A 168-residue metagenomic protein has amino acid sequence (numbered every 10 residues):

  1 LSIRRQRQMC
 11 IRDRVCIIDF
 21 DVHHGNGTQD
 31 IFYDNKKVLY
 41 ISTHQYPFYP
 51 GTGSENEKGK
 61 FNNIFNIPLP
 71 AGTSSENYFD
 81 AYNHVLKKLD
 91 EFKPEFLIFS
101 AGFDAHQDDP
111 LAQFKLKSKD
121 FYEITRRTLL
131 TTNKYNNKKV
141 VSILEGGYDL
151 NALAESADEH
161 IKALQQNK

Functional and structural regions predicted by a protein language model:
L1-I11: Single conserved hydrophobic/aromatic residue that forms the stacking wall/gate of nucleotide- or nucleobase-binding
Q8, F32-V38, L116-K119, H160-K162: A glycine- and small-aliphatic-rich helix-loop capping segment at beta-alpha/alpha-beta transitions that lines
Q8, R14-D19, G25, D30: GT-A fold catalytic core of metal-dependent nucleotide-sugar glycosyltransferases, centered on the diacidic
R12-R14, K37, K139: Residues that mark the start of a beta-strand
R14-I18, L39, L97: Conserved beta-strand elements of the Class I
F20-V22, Q45-Y46, F103, G146-Y148: Active-site metal-binding loops of divalent metal-dependent hydrolases
V22-L69: Glycine-rich phosphate/diphosphate-binding loop of Rossmann-like nucleotide-binding domains
F65-N66, A71-K168: Catalytic cores of soluble, metal-dependent hydrolases
